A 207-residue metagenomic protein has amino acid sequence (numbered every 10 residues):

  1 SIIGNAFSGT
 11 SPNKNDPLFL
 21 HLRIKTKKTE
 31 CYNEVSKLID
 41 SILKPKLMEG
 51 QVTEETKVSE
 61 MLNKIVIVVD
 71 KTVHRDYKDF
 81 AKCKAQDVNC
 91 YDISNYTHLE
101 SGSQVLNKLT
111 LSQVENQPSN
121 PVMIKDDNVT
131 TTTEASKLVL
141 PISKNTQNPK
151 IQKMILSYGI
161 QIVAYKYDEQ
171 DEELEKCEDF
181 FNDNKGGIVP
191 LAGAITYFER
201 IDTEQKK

Functional and structural regions predicted by a protein language model:
S1-K207: Catalytic cores of phosphodiester-bond hydrolases, prominently lipid phosphodiesterases
